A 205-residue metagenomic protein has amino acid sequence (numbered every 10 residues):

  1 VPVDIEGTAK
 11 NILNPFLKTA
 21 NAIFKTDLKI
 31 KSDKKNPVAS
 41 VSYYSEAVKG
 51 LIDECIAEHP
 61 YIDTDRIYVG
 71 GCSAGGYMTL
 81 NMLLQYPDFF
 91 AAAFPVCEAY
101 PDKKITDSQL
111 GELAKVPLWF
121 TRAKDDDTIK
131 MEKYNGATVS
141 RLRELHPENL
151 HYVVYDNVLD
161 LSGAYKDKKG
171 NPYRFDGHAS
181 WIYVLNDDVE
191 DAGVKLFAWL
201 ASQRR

Functional and structural regions predicted by a protein language model:
V1-G7: Conserved alpha/beta-hydrolase
D4, G70, V96-C97, T121 (+1 more regions): Alpha/beta-hydrolase-fold catalytic nucleophile elbow
A9-N11, G76-L80, P101-D107, D127-N135 (+1 more regions): Extracytoplasmic/secreted cell-surface and envelope-processing proteins
I12-Y61: Alpha/beta-hydrolase active-site loop
V38-E46, S73, L84, T128-K133 (+1 more regions): Soluble non-cytosolic domains of exported or imported proteins
A57-E112: Primarily recognizes the serine-hydrolase "nucleophile elbow" in alpha/beta-hydrolase and SGNH/GDSL folds
E112-L118: Short, proline-enriched alpha-helix->beta-strand connector loops that line the catalytic pocket of alpha/beta-hydrolase
T121, D127, K133-G136, R143-R205: C-terminal catalytic histidine-bearing segment of alpha/beta-hydrolase fold enzymes
